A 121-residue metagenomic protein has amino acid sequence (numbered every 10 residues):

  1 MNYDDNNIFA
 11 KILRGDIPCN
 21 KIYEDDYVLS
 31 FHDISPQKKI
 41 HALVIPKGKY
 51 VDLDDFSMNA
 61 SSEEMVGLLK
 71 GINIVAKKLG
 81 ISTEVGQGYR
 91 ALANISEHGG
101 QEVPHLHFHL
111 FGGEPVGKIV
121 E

Functional and structural regions predicted by a protein language model:
M1-E121: HIT superfamily nucleotide-processing domains
